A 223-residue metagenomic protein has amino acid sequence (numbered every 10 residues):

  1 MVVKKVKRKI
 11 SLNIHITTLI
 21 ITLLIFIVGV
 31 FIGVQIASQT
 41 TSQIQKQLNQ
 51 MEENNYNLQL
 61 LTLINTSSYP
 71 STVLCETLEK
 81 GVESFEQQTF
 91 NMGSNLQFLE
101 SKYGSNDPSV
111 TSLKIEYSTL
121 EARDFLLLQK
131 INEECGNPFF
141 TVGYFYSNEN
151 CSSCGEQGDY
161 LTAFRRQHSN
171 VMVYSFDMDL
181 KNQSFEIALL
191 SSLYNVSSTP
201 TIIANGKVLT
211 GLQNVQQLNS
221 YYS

Functional and structural regions predicted by a protein language model:
M1-F140: Non-globular targeting/processing and membrane-anchoring segments
F125, R166-S169, S223: Sec-exported extracytoplasmic/periplasmic mature domains
N132-Y146, S153-E156: Coiled-coil termination/hinge junctions
G143-S147, S169-F185: Thiol-based oxidoreductase modules, predominantly thioredoxin-like and allied folds used for disulfide exchange
S152-Q167: Typically the conserved alpha-helix immediately C-terminal to a functionally engaged Cys/Sec in thioredoxin-like
L161, S197-N214: A short, hydrophobic beta-strand/beta-hairpin element that forms part of a small beta-sheet core
Q183-T199: Short, intrinsically disordered low-complexity segments
N214-S223: Thiol-/selenol-based redox modules, centered on thioredoxin-like and closely related oxidoreductase domains
